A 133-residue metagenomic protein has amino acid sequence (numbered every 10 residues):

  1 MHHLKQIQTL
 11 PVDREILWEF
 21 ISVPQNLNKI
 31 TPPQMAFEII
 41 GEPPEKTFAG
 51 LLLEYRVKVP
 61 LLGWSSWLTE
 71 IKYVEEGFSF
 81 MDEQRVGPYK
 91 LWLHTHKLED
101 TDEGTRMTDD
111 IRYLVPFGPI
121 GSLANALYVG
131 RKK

Functional and structural regions predicted by a protein language model:
M1-F48: Hydrophobic ligand-binding cavity/cleft-lining segments
H2, L51-L53, T105: Short beta-strand micro-motifs in enzyme catalytic cores
H3-K5, W64-L68, K90-H94: Short, surface-exposed coil-to-beta transition loops
I7-P11, E38, E70, K97-E99 (+1 more regions): Generic structural detector for well-ordered beta-strands
R14-E15, P44-K46, K72-S79, K97-R106: A short, structured loop/turn motif at beta-sheet edges
I16-I21, L27, L53-Y55, I71 (+3 more regions): Hydrophobic pocket/interface hotspot
E38-V86: Glycine-rich portal/gate segments that line the openings of hydrophobic small-molecule binding cavities
M81-R131: Beta-strand/loop substructures that line and gate deep hydrophobic ligand-binding cavities in soluble
